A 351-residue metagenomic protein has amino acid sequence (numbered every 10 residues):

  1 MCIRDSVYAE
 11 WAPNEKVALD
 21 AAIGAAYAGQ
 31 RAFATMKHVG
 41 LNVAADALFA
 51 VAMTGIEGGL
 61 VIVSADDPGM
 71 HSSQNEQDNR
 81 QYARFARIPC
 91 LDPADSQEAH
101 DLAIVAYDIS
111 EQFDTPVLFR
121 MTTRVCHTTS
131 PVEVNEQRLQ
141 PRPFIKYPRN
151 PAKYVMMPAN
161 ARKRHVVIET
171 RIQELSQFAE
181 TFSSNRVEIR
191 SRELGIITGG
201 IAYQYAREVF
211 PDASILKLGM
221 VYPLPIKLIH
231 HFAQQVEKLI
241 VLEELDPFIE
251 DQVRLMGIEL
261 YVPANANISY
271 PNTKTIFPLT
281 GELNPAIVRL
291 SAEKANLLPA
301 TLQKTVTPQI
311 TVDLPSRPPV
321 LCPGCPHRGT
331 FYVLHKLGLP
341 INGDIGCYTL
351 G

Functional and structural regions predicted by a protein language model:
M1: Phosphate/diphosphate ligand-binding glycine-rich loop within oxidoreductases
R4-Q112, R328-Y332, K336, P340-G351: Thiamine diphosphate
P93-L321, P326-T330, H335-L339: Flexible, low-complexity linker and terminal segments
